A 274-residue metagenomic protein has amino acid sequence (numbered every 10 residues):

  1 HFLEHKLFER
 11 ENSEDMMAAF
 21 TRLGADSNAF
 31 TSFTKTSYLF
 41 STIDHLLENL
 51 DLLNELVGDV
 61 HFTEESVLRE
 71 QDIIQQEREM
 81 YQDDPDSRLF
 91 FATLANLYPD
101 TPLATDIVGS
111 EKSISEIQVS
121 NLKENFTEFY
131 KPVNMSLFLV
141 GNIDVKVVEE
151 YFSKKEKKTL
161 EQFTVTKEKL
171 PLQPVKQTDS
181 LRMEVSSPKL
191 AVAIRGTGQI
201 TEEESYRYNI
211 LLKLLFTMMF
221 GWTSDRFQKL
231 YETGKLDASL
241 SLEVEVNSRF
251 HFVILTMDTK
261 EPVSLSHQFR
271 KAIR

Functional and structural regions predicted by a protein language model:
H1: Short, conserved beta-strand/beta-arch hydrophobic-aromatic motifs that form part of recognition grooves or interface
K6, R10, D15-T164, F216 (+2 more regions): Charge-rich, well-structured scaffold segments of protease-associated domains
E161-D225: His/Glu-based metal-binding/catalytic segments typifying zinc-dependent metallopeptidases
